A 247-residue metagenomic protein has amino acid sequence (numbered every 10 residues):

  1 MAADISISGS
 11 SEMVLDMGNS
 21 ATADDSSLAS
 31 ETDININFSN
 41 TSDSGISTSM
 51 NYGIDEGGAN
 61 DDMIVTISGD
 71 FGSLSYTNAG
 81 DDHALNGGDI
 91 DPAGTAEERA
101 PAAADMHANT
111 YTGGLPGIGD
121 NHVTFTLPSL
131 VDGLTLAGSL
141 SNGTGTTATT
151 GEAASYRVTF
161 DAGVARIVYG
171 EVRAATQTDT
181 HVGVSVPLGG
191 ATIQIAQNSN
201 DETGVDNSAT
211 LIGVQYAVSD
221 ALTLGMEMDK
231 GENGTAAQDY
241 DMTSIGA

Functional and structural regions predicted by a protein language model:
M1-A247: Outer-membrane beta-barrel proteins
